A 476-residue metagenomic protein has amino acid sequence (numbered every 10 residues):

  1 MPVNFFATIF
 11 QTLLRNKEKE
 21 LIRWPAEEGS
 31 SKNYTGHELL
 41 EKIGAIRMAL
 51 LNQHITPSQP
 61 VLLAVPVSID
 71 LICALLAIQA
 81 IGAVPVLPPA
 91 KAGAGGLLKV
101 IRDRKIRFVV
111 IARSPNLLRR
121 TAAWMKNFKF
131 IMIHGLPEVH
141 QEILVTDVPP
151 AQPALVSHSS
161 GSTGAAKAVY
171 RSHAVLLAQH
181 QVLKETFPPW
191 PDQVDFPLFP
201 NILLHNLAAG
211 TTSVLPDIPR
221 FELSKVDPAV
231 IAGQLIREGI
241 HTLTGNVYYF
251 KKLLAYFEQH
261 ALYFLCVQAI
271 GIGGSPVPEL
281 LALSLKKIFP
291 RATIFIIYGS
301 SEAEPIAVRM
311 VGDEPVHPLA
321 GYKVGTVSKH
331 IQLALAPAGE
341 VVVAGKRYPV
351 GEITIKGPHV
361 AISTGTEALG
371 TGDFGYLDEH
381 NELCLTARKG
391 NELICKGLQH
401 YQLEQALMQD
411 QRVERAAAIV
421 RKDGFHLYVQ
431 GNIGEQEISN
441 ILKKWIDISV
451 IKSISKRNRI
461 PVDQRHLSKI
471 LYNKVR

Functional and structural regions predicted by a protein language model:
K17-E20, H140-H158, G164-A165, P188-Q193: Conserved pre-ATP/AMP-binding loop-to-beta segment of ANL
I22-I55, Q59, A64-S68, L76 (+2 more regions): Conserved AMP-binding/adenylate-forming core of the ANL superfamily
N33-H37, A154-Q181, T212: Conserved AMP-binding A3 loop
I111-T121, D217-R220, E238-S284, F295-A303 (+1 more regions): Adenylate-forming
L177-V194, F199-H241: Conserved AMP-binding/adenylation subdomain of ANL enzymes
I236, L243, F250, G351 (+3 more regions): AMP-binding/adenylate-forming catalytic core of the ANL superfamily
L283-I297, S301-E382, K389-N391: Conserved AMP-binding/adenylate-forming
A417-A418, I441-R476: Conserved C-terminal "lid"/linker of ANL adenylate-forming enzymes
